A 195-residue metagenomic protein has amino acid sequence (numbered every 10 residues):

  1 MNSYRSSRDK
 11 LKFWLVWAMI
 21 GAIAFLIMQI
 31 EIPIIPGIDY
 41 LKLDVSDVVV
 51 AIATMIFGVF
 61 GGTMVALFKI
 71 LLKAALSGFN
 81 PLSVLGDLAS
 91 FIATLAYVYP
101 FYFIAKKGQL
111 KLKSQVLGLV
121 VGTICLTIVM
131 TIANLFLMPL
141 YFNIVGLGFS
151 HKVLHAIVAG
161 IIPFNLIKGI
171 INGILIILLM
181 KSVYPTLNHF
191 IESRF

Functional and structural regions predicted by a protein language model:
M1-F195: Loop-helix junctions at membrane interfaces
